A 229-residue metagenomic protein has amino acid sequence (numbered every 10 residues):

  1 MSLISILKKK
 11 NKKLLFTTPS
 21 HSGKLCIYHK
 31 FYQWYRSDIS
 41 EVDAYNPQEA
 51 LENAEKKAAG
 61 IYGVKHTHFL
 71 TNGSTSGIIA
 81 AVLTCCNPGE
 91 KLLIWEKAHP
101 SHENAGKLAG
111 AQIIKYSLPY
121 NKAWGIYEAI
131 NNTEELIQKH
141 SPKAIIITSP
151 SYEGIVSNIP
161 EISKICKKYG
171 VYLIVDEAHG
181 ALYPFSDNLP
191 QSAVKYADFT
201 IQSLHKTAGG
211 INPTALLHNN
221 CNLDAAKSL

Functional and structural regions predicted by a protein language model:
M1-N11, G23-Y28, N46, K57 (+2 more regions): Conserved PLP-enzyme active-site core in the AAT-like
N11-N53, K65: A glycine-/small-polar-enriched, mobile loop at the entrance of the PLP active site in fold-type I
